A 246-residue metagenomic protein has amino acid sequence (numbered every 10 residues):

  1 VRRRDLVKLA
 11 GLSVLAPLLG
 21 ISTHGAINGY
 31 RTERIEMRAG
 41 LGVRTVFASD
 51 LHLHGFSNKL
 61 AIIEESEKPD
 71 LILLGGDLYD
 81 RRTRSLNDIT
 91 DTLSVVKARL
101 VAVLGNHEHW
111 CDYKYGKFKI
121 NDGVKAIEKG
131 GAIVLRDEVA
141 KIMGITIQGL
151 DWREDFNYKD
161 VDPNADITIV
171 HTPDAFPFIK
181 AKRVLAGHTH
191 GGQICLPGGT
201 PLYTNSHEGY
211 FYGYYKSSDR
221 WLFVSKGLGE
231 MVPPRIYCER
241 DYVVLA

Functional and structural regions predicted by a protein language model:
V1-V7: Twin-arginine (Tat) signal peptide motif
G11-D91: N-terminal active-site segment of His-dependent metallophosphoesterases
D50-G55, D80, E108-R183, T189 (+3 more regions): Conserved catalytic scaffold of divalent metal-dependent phosphoesterases
S57-A61, L78-L93, H109-A126, C195-T200: Metal-dependent catalytic neighborhoods of phosphoester/phosphodiester hydrolases
L71-I72, L78, R99-V101, N106-W110: Acidic/His-rich segments in extracytoplasmic proteins that coordinate ligands and/or metal ions
T92-K97, I179-K180: Short, conserved loop/helix-junction motifs that constitute active-site signature segments in enzyme catalytic cores
K97-R99, D219-R220: A short helix->loop->beta-strand "cap" motif at the edges of active sites that frequently abuts
